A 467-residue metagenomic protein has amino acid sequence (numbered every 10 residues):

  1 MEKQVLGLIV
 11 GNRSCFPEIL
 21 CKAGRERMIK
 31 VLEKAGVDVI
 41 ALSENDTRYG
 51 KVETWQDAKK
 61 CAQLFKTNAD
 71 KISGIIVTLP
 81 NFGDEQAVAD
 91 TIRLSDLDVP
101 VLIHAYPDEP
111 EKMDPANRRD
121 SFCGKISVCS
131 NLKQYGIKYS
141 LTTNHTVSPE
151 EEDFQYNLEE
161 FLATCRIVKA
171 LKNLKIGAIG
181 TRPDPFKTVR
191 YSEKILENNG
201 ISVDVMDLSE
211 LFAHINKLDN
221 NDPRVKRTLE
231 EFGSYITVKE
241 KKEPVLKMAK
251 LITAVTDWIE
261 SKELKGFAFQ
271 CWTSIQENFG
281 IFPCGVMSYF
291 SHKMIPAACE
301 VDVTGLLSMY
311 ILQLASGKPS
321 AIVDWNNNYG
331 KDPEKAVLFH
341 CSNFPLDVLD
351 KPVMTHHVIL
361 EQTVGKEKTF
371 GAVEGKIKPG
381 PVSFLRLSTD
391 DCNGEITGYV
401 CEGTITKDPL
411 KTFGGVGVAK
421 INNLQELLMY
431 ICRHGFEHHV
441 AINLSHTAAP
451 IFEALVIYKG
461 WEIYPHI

Functional and structural regions predicted by a protein language model:
M1-A35: N-terminal basic/disordered segments at the start of proteins
K3-G7, V39, E109-R227, F232-E240: Cap/lid and interdomain-hinge subdomains that line or gate substrate/regulatory clefts in soluble alpha/beta enzymes
E26, V364-I467: Extended hydrophobic packing segments that form well-structured cores
V39-T67, A213-P223: N-terminal beta-loop-helix "entrance" segment that forms/cooperates in small-molecule cofactor or anionic ligand
K51-D70, D84-Q86, K247-A254: Glycine-rich, highly charged phosphate/nucleotide-binding loops
D90-R118, G124-N131, S288-V301: Short, acidic/small-residue loops that bind anionic groups at enzyme active sites
K226-A315: Long, internal scaffold/assembly segments composed of regular secondary structure
M294-L410: C-terminal catalytic subdomain
